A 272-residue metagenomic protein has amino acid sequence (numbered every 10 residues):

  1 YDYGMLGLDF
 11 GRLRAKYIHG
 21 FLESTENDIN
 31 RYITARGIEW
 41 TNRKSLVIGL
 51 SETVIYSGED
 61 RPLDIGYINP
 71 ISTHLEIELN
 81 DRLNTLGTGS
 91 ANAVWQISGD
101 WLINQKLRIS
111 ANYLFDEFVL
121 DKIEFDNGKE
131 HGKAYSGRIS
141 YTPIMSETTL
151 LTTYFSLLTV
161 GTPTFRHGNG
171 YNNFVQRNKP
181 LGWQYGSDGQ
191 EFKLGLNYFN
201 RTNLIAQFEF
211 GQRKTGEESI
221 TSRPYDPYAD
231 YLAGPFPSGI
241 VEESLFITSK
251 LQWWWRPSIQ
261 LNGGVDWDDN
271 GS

Functional and structural regions predicted by a protein language model:
Y1-G49: Internal, well-ordered domain-core segments that constitute the primary functional module of diverse proteins
L46-L50, V54, E59-S272: Exposed, low-structure sequence patches enriched in small/polar residues
